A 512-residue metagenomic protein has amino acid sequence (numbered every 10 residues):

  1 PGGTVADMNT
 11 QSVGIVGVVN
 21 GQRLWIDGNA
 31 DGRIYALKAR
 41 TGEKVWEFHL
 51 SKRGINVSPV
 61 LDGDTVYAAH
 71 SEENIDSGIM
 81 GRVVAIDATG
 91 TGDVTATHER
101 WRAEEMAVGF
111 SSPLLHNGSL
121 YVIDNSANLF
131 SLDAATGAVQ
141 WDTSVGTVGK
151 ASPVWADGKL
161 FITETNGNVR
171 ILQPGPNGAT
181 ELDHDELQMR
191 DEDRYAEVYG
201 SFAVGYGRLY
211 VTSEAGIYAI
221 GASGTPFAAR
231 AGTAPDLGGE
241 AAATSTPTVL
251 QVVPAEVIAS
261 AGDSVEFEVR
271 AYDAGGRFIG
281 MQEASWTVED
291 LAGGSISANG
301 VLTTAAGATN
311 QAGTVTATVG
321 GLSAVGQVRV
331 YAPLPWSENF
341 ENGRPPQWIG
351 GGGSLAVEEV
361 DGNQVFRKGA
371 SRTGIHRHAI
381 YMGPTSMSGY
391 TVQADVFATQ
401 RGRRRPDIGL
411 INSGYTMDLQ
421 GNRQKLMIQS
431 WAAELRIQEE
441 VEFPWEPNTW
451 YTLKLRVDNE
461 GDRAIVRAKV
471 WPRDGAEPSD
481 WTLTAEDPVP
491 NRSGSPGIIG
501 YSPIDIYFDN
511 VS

Functional and structural regions predicted by a protein language model:
P1-Q22, N29-A30, E47-D62, A69-M80 (+3 more regions): Extracytoplasmic beta-rich repeat domains
R230-A274, S323-P333: Short S/T/G/P-enriched beta-strand
Q327-G352: Extracellular carbohydrate-recognition regions
F340, V392-A394, T449-N459, V466-V470: Short tryptophan-centered beta-strand motifs in secreted/extracellular beta-sheet-rich domains of glycan-recognition
R344-H376: Extracellular glycan-recognition surfaces and repeat-rich motifs
K368-L435: Secretory/extracellular carbohydrate-interaction modules and structurally similar beta-sandwich "look-alikes"
A432-K454: Short, aromatic/His-centered strand-loop micro-motif at the edge of beta-sheets
K469-S495: Short, solvent-exposed beta-strand-to-loop segments that form ligand-recognition rims of beta-rich domains
